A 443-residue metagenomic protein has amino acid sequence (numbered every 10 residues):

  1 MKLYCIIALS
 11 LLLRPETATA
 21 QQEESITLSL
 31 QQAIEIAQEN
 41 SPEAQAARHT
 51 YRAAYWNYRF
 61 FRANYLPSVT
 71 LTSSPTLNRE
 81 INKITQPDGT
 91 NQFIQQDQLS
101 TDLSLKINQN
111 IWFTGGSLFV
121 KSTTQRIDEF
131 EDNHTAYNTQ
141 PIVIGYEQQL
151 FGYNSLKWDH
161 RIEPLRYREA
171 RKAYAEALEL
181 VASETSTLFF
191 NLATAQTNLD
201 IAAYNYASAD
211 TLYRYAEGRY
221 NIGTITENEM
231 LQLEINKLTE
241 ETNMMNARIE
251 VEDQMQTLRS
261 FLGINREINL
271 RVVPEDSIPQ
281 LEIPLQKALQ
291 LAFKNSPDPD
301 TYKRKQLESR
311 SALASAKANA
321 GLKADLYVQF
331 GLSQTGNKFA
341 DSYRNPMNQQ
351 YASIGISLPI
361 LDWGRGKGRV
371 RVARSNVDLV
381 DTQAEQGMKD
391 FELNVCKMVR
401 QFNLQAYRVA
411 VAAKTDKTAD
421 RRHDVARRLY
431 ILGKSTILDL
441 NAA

Functional and structural regions predicted by a protein language model:
M1-I26: Bacterial Sec-dependent N-terminal signal peptides
A20-S100, S155-W158, I162-P164, R271-L307 (+6 more regions): Bacterial Sec-pathway N-terminal export signals of envelope proteins
Q22-S25, T72-I144, V272-E282, A314 (+1 more regions): Small/polar, glycine/serine/threonine/aspartate-rich low-complexity segments that form flexible
E35-Q45, R52-S68, S104-A136, I144-I162 (+6 more regions): A glycine-/polar-enriched beta->alpha junction
A46-F61, A177, V181-A203, G218 (+4 more regions): Amphipathic alpha-helical coiled-coil segments
L66, D325, Q329-G331, M347 (+5 more regions): Exposed, low-structure sequence patches enriched in small/polar residues
R161-L291, Q401, Q405: Periplasmic alpha-helical coiled-coil/stalk elements that build and connect Gram-negative outer-membrane
